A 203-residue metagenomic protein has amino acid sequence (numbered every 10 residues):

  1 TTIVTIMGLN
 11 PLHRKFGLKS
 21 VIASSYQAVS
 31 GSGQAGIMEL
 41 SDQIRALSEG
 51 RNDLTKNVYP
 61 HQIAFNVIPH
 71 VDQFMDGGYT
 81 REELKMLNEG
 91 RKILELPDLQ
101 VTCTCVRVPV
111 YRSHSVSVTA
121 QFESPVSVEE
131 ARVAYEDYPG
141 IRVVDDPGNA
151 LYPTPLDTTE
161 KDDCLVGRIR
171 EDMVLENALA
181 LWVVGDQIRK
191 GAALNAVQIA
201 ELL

Functional and structural regions predicted by a protein language model:
I3-A134: Active-site-lining helix/loop region of Rossmann-like oxidoreductase modules
D98-L203: C-terminal active-site/capping subdomain that shapes the small-molecule cofactor and substrate pocket of enzyme
